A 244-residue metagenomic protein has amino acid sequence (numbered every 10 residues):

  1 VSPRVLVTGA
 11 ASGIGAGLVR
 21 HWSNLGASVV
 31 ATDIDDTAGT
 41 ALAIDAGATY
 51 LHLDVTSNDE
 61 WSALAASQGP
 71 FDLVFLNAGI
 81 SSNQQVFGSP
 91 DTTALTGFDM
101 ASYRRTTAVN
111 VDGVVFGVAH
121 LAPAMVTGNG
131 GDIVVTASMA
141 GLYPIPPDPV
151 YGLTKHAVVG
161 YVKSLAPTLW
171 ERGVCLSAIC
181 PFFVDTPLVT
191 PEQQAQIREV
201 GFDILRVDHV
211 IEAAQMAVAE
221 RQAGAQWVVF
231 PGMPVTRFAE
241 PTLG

Functional and structural regions predicted by a protein language model:
S2-V29: Canonical Rossmann dinucleotide-binding motif of NAD(H)/NADP(H)-dependent dehydrogenases/reductases, specifically
T8, F71-V86, N110, V135 (+1 more regions): Rossmann-fold scaffold of SDR-type NAD(P)-dependent oxidoreductases
L25-A41: Conserved glycine-rich Rossmann-like NAD(P)H-binding loop of the short-chain dehydrogenase/reductase
A66, G79, R105-T127, A166-P167: Amphipathic alpha-helical dimer-interface segment in Rossmann-like NAD(P)H-dependent oxidoreductases
I80, T93-V115, V134, Y151 (+1 more regions): Catalytic Tyr-X3-Lys loop
S138: Residue(s) in the substrate-gating loop at a strand-loop-helix junction that position the organic substrate next
Y143, S164-V174, F183: Active-site-adjacent segment of SDR/Rossmann-fold oxidoreductases
A178, Q194-E240: C-terminal helical subdomain
